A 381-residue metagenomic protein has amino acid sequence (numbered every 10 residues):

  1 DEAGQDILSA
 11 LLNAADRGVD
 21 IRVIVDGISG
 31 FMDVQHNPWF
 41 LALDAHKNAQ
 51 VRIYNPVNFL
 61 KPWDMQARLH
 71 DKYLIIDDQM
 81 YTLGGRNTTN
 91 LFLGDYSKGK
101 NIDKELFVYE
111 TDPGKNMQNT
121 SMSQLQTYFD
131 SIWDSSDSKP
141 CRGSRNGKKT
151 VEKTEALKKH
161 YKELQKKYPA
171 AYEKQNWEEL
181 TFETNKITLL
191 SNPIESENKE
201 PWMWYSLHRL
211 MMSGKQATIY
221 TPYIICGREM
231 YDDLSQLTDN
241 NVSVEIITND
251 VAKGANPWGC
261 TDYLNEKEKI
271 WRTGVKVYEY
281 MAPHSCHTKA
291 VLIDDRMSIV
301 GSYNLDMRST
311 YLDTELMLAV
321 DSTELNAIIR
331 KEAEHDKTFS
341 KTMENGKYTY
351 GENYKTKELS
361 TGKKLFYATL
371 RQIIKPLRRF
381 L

Functional and structural regions predicted by a protein language model:
E2-M212, N249-D294, Y303-T310, T314-L316: HKD-type phospholipase D/PLD-like phosphodiesterase module
T82, T218-Y220, I299: Structural motif
Y205-A252: Long, K/E/R/D-enriched contiguous segments that form extended
G214, T218, T238-N241, E245 (+4 more regions): Alpha-helix capping/termination and helix-coil
A282-H284, T288, I293-L381: Long, C-terminal catalytic modules of enzymes
